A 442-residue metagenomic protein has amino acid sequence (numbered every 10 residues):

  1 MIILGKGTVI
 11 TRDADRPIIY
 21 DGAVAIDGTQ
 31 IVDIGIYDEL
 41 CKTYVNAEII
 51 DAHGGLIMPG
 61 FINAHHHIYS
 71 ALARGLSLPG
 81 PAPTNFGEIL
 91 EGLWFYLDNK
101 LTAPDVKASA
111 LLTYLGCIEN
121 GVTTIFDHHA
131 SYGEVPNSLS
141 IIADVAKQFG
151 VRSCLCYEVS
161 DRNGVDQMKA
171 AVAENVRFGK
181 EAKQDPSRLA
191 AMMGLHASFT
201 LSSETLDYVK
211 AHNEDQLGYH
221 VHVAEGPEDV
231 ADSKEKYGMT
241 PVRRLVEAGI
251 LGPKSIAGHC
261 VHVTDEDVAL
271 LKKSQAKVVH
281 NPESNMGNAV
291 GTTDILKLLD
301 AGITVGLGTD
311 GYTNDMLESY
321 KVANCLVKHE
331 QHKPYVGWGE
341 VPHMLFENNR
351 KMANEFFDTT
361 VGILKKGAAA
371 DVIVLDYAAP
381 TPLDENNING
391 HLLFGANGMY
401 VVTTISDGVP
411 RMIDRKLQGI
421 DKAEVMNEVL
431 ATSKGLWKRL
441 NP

Functional and structural regions predicted by a protein language model:
M1-G22, I26-V32, T43, L345-P442: Active-site microenvironment of metallo-dependent hydrolases
I2-K6, C41-E88, P104, L111 (+1 more regions): Replace "His-x-His-based motif
P59-A71, H129, G218-P227: Histidine-centered catalytic micro-motifs
L72-V106, N163-G164, P227-G252, S274-K277 (+1 more regions): Active-site gating loops and adjacent loop-to-helix segments of metal-dependent hydrolytic enzymes
L76-H128, G133-V151, A173-D185, L430-T432: Alpha-helical scaffold segments that flank or form the walls of functional sites
E134-V261: Metal-coordinating catalytic core of metallo-dependent amide/deamination hydrolases
P227-M239, D267-L271, A289-L298, T313-Q331 (+1 more regions): Histidine/acidic-residue-rich catalytic or RNA/ligand-binding cores of hydrolases and nuclease-related proteins
E247-K254, L296-A379, L393-N397: His/Asp/Glu-enriched, well-ordered alpha-helical/loop segment that forms or immediately abuts the divalent-metal
